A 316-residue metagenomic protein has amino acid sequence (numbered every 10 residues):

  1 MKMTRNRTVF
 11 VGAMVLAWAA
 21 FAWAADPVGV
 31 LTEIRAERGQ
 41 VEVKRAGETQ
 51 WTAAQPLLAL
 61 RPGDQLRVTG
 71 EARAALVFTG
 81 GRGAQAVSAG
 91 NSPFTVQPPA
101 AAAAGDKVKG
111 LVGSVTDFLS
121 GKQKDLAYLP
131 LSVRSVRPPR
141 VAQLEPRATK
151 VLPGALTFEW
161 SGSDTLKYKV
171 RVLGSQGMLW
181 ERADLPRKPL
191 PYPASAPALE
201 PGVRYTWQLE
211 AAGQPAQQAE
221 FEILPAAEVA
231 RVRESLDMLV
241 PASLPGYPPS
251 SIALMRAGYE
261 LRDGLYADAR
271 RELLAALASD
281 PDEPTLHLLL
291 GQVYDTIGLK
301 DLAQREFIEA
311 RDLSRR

Functional and structural regions predicted by a protein language model:
A25-E48, P62, V68-G83, V87-K124: Glycine- and acidic-residue-biased ligand/ion/polar-headgroup-sensing regions
D117-S120, K124-G246: Long, contiguous interaction/recruitment modules in multidomain scaffold/adaptor proteins
